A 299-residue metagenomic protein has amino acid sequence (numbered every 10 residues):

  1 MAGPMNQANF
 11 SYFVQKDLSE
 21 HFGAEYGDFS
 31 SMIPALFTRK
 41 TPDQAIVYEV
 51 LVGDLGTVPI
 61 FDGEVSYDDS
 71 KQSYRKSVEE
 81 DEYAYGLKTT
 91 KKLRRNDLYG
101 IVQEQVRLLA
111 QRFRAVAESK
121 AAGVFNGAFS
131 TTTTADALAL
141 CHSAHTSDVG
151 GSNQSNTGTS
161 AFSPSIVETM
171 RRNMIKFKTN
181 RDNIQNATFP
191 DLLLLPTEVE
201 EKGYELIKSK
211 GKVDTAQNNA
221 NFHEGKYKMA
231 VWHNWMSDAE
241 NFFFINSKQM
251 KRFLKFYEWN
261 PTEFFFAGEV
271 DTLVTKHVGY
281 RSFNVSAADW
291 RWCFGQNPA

Functional and structural regions predicted by a protein language model:
M1-G27: N-terminal alpha-helical "arm" segments
A2-A8, C141-T179, A187-D191, T197-A299: Sequence/fold signature of self-assembling virion shell proteins
G23-Y83: Assembly/oligomerization interface modules of large self-assembling protein complexes
T41, V47, S73, S77 (+3 more regions): Short, charged/polar micro-motifs that form catalytic or ligand-binding hotspots
D54, R75, T90-K92, R114 (+4 more regions): An acidic- and aromatic-residue-enriched active-site/binding cleft used to recognize and process polar
D81-R95, V149-G150, A187-L192: Glycine-rich, often proline-containing surface loops adjacent to acidic residues and nearby aromatics that form
K91, D97, M174-K178: Structural motif corresponding to the C-terminal cap of alpha-helices
D97-E104, Q111-N173: Alpha-helical scaffold segments that mediate packing/assembly in large oligomeric complexes
